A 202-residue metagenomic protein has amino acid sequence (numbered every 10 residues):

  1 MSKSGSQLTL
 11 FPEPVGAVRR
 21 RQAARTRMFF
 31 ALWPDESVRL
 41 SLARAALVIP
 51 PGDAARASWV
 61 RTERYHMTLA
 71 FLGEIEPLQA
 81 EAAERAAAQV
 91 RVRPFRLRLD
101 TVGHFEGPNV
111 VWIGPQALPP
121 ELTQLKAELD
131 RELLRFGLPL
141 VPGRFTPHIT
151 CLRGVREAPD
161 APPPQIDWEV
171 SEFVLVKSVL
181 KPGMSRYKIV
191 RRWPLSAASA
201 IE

Functional and structural regions predicted by a protein language model:
S2-E202: Histidine-dependent nucleotide/RNA phosphoesterase domain, centered on the 2H-phosphoesterase fold with its duplicated
